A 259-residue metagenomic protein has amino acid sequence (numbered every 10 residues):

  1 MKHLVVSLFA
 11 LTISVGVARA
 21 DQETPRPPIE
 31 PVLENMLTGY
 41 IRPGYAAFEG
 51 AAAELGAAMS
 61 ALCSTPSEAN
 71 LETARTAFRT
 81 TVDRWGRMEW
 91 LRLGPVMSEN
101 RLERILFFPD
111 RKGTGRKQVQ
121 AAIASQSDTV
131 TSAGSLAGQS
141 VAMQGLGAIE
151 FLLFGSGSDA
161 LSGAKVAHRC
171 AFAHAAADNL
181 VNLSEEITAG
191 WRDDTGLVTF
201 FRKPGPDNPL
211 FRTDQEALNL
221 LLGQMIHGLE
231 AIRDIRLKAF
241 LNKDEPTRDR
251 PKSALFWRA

Functional and structural regions predicted by a protein language model:
M1-L4: Positively charged n-region of N-terminal signal peptides that target proteins for export
V6-S14: Bacterial N-terminal signal peptides
G16-A20: Sec/Tat signal peptide C-region and signal peptidase I cleavage site
Q22-A259: Mature extracytoplasmic or organellar-lumen-exposed domains after removal of signal/transit peptides
